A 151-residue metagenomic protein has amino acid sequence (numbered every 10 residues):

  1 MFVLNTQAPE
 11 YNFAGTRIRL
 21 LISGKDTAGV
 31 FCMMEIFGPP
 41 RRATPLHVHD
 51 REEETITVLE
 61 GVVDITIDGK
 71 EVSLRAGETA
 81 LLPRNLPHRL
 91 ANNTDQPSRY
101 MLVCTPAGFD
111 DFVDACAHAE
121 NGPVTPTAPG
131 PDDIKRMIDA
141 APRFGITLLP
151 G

Functional and structural regions predicted by a protein language model:
M1-F31, T125-G151: A short, N-terminal "cap"/entry segment at the start of jelly-roll beta-barrel domains of the cupin/DSBH fold
T16, V62, K70-V72: Well-ordered beta-strand scaffold positions
R19-L20, M34-H49: Conserved short histidine dyad/triad with adjacent acidic residue
R42, D50, V62-V63, G130: Hydrophobic small-molecule pocket/channel-lining residues, especially in calycin-type beta-barrels
R51-V63, D68: Glycine- and acidic-residue-biased ligand/ion/polar-headgroup-sensing regions
D64, R84-D110: Ligand-binding loop in jelly-roll beta-barrel domains
G69-P87: Short acidic-glycine-tyrosine-enriched beta hairpin
D111-V124: A hydrophobic, small-residue-rich beta->alpha segment in the mid-to-C-terminal subdomain of diverse proteins
